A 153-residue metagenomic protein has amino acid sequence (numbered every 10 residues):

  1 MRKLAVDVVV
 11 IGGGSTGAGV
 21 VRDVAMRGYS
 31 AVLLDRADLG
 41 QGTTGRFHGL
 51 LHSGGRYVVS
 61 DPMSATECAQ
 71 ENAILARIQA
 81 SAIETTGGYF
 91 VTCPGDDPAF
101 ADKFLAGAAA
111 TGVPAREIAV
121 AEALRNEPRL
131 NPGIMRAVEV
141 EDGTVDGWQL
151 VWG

Functional and structural regions predicted by a protein language model:
R2-T16, V32: Beta1/beta-strand and adjacent pyrophosphate-binding region of the FAD-binding site in flavoprotein oxidoreductases
G12, D35, T92: Short beta-strand/turn micro-motifs composed of small residues that flank or help shape donor/cofactor-binding pockets
G12, G28-S30, G112: Glycine-centered short loops/turns at secondary-structure junctions
G19, D23, G153: Rossmann-fold NAD(P)-dependent oxidoreductase module
A25-G45: Glycine-rich FAD pyrophosphate-binding loop
H48-E122, N126: Dinucleotide-binding Rossmann-like beta1-alpha1 core, especially the glycine-rich loop that anchors the ADP
A82-F90, L124-G153: Helix-loop-beta segment of a Rossmann-like dinucleotide-binding subdomain
